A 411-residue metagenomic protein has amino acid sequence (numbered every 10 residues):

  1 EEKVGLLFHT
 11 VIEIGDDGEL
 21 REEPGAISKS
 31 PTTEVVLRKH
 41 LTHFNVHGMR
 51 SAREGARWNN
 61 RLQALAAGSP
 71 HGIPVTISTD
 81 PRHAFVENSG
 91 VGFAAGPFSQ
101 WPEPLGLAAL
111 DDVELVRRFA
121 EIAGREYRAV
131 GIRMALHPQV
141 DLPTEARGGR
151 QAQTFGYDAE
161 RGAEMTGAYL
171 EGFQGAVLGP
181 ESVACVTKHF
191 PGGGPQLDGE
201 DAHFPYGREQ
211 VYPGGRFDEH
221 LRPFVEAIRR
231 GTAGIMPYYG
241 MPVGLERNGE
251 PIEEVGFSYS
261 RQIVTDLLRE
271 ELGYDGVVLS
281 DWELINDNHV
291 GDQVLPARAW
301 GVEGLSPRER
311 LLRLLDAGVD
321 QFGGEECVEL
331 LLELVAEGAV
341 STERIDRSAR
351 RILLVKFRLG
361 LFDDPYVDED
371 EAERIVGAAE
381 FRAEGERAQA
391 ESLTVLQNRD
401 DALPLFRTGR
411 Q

Functional and structural regions predicted by a protein language model:
E1-Q411: Glycoside hydrolase catalytic-domain context in secreted enzymes
